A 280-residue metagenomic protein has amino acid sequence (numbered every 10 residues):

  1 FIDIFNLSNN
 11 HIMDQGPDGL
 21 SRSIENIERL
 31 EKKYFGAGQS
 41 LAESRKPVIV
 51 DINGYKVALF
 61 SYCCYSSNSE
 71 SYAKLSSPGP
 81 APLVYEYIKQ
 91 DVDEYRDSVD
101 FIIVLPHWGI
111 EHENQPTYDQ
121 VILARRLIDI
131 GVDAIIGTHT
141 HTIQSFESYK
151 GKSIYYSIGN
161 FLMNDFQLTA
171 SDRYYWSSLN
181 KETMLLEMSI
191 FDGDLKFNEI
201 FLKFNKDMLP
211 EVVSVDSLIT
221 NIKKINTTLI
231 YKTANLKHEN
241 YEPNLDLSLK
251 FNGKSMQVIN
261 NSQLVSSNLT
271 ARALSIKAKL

Functional and structural regions predicted by a protein language model:
I2-I4, Y118-M184: Conserved beta-sheet core of the metallophosphoesterase superfamily
D3-S8, K33-G36, V57-S61, F101-L105 (+2 more regions): Structural recognition of the beta-strand scaffold that forms the well-ordered cores of secreted hydrolase catalytic
S8-L30, E113-Q120, F146-K150: Metal-dependent catalytic neighborhoods of phosphoester/phosphodiester hydrolases
S8-N10, V92-Q115: Short acidic, glycine-rich surface-loop motifs adjacent to enzyme active sites
N10-I12, Q39-S40, C63-Y65, H107-E111 (+2 more regions): Catalytic metal-binding/acid-base residues of hydrolase active sites
D14, C64-E86, I110-E113, L162-S178: Acidic/histidine-rich helix-loop elements that form or flank divalent-metal/phosphate-binding sites at the catalytic
D51-I102, I122: Binuclear metal-dependent hydrolase catalytic cores centered on His/Asp/Glu-rich metal-binding motifs
D172-L280: A short C-terminal boundary segment appended to hydrolase-like catalytic domains
